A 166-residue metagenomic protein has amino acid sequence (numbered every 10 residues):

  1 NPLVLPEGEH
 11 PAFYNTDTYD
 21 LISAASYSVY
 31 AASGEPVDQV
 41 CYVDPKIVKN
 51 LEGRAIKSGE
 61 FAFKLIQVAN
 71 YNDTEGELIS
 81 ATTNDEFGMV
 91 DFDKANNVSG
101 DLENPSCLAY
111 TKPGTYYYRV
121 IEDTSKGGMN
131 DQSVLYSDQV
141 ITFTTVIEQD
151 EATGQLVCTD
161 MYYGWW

Functional and structural regions predicted by a protein language model:
N1-W166: Solvent-exposed loop/turn and edge beta-strand elements of beta-rich ligand-binding domains
